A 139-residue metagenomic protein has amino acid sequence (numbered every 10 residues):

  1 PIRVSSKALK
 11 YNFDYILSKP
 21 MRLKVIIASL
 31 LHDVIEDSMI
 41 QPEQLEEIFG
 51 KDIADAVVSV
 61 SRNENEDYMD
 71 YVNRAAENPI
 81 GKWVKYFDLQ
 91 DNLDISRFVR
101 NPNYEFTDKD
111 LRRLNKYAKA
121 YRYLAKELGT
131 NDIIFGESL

Functional and structural regions predicted by a protein language model:
P1-L139: Active-site helical microenvironments for divalent-metal-assisted chemistry
